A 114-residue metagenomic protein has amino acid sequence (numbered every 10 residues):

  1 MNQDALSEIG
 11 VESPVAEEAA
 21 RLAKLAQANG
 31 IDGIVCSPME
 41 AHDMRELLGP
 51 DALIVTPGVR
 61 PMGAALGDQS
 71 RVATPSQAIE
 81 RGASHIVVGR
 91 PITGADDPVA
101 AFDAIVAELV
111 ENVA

Functional and structural regions predicted by a protein language model:
M1-G33, S37-E40, L47-D51, R60-A64: Conserved anion-binding
A19, R71, P98, F102: Aromatic/hydrophobic pocket-lining residues that form the small-molecule binding cavity in soluble enzyme cores
A23, A41-H42, P75, F102-V106: Generic structural signal for well-ordered alpha-helices, preferentially at hydrophobic/aromatic core positions
A26, M44, A78, G89 (+1 more regions): Conserved, mostly hydrophobic/aromatic
A28, E46-P50, S84, A107-A114: Generic secondary-structure signature for well-ordered alpha-helical cores
G30, G82, G89: Active-site-proximal glycine-rich helix-loop-beta segment
S37-I86: A C-terminal functional module that forms or caps the active site or interfaces directly with catalytic machinery
I79, I92-A114: C-terminal helical cap(s) of enzyme catalytic domains, especially alpha/beta-barrels
